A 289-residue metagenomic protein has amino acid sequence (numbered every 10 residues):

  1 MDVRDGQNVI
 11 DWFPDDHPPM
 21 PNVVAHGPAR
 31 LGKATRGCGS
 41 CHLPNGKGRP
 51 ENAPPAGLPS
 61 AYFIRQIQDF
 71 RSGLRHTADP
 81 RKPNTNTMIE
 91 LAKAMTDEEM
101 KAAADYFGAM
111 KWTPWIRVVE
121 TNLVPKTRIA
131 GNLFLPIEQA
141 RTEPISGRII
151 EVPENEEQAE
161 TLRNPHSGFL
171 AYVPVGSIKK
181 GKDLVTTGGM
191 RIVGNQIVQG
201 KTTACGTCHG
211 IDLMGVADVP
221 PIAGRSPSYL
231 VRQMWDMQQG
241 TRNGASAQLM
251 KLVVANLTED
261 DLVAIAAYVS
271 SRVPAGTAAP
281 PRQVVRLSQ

Functional and structural regions predicted by a protein language model:
M1-R36, S40, R75-A204, I211-M214 (+1 more regions): Flexible coil segments in periplasmic/lumen-exposed cytochrome c-class electron-transfer proteins
R36-P44, G48-P50, A56-M88: Long, hydrophobic/aromatic-enriched structural stretches that serve as scaffold segments
L43, G210, D218: Active-site-flanking alpha-helical
R49-P55, A217-I222: Short cysteine/histidine-rich zinc-coordinating motifs and their immediately flanking basic loops
L58, G224-R225: Cysteine-centered iron-sulfur cluster-binding motifs in ferredoxin-type domains/subunits of redox enzymes
Q233: Terminal helix-turn-helix DNA-binding modules in bacterial transcription factors
